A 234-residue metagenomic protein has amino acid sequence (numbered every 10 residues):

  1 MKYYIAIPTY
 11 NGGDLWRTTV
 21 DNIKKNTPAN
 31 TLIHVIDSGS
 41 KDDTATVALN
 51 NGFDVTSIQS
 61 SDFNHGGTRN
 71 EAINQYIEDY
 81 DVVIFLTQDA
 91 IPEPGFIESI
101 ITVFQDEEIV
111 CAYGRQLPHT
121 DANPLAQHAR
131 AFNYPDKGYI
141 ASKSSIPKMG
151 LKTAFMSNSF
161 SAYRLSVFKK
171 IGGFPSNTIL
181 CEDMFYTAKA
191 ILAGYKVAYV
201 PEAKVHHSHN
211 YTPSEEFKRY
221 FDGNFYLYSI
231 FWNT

Functional and structural regions predicted by a protein language model:
G12-N26: Short, well-formed alpha-helical segments that are part of the catalytic scaffolds of diverse glycosyltransferases
D37-T46, A90-I91: A conserved acidic beta->alpha catalytic loop
Q59-Y76: Glycine-rich, basic loop-to-helix element that forms the pyrophosphate-binding segment of sugar-nucleotide handling
Y80-I91: Short beta-strand-to-loop acidic/aromatic patch adjacent to the donor-nucleotide binding site
G95-Q127: Conserved donor NDP-sugar-binding/catalytic core segment of glycosyltransferases
F132-T153: Short, flexible, basic/aromatic active-site loop/helix in glycosyltransferases
L180-Y186: Acidic donor-binding loop at a coil-to-helix junction in glycosyltransferase catalytic cores that engages
A203, H207, S214-T234: Catalytic core of nucleotide-sugar-dependent glycosyltransferases
